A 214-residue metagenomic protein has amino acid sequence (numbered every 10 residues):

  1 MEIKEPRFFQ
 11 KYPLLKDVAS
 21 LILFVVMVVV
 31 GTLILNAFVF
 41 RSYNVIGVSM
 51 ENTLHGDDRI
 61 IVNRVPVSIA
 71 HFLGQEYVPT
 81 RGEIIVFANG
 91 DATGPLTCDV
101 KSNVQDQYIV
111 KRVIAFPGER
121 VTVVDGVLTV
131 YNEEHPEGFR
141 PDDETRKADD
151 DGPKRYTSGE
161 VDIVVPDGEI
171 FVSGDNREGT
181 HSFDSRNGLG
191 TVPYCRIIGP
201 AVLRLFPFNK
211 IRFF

Functional and structural regions predicted by a protein language model:
M1-E2, V30: Classical N-terminal secretory signal peptides
E2-A19, F38-N44, T53-F214: Soluble "head" domains of membrane/secretory-pathway proteins
S20-F38: Hydrophobic membrane-insertion alpha-helices, especially the h-region of bacterial N-terminal signal peptides
S49: Catalytic nucleophile serine of serine hydrolases, specifically the conserved "nucleophile elbow" pentapeptide
